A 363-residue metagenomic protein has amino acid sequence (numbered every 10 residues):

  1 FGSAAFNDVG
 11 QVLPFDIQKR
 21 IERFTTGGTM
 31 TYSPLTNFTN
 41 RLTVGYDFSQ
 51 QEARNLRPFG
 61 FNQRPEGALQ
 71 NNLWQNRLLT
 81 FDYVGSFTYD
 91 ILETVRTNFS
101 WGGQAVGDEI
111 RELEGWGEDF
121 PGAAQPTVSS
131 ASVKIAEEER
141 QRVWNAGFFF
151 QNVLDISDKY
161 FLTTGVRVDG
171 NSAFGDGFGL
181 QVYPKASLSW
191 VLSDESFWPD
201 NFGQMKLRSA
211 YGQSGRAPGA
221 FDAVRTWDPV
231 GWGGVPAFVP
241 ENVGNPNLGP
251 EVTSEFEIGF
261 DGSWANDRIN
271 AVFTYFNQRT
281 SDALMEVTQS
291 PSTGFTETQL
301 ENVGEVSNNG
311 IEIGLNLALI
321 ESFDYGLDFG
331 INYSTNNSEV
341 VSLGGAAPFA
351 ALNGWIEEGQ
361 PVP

Functional and structural regions predicted by a protein language model:
F1-R57, A68-V362: Extracellular/periplasmic, surface-exposed regions of secreted and cell-surface proteins
N62-P65: Flexible, solvent-exposed loop segments that connect beta-strands
